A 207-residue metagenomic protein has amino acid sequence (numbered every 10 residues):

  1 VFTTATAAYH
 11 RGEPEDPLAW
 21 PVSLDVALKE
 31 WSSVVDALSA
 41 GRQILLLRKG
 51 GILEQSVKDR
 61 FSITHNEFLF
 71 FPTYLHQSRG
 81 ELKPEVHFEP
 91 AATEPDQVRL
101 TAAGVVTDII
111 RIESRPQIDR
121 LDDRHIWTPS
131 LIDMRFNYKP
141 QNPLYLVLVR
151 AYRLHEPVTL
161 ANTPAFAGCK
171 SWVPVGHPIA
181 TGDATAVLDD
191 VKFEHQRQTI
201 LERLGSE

Functional and structural regions predicted by a protein language model:
V1-H10: N-terminal mitochondrial targeting presequence
Y9-P21: Short, Lys/Arg-enriched N-terminal segments with co-localized hydrophobic residues within the first ~10-30 amino acids
W20-E207: Structured alpha/beta reader/binder surfaces that contact nucleic acids or chromatin modification marks
